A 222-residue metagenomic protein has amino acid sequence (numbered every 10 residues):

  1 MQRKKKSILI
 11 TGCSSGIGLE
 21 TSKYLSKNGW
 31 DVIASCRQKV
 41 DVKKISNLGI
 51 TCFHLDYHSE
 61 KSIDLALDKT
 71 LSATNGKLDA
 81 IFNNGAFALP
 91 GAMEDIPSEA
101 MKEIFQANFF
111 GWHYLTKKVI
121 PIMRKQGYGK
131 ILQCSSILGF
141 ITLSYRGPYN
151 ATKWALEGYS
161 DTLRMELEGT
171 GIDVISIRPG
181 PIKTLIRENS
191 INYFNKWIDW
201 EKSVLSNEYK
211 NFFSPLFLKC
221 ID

Functional and structural regions predicted by a protein language model:
S14-S15: Conserved glycine-rich cofactor-binding loop
N47-K61: Rossmann-fold cofactor-recognition segment
N84-L89: Conserved NAD(P)H cofactor-binding loop of Rossmann-fold oxidoreductase domains
A92-M93, A100-K102: Substrate-binding pocket helix/loop in short-chain dehydrogenase/reductase
T116, T152-A155: Active-site helix of classical SDR
S136: Residue(s) in the substrate-gating loop at a strand-loop-helix junction that position the organic substrate next
G169-D222: SDR active-site lid
